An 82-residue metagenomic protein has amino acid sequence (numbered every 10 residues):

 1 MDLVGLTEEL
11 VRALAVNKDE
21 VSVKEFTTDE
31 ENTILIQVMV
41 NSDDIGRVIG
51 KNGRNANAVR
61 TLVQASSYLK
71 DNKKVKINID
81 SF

Functional and structural regions predicted by a protein language model:
M1-R47, N57, T61-F82: RNA-contacting regions in translation and RNA-metabolism proteins, encompassing KH/S1 modules where present
